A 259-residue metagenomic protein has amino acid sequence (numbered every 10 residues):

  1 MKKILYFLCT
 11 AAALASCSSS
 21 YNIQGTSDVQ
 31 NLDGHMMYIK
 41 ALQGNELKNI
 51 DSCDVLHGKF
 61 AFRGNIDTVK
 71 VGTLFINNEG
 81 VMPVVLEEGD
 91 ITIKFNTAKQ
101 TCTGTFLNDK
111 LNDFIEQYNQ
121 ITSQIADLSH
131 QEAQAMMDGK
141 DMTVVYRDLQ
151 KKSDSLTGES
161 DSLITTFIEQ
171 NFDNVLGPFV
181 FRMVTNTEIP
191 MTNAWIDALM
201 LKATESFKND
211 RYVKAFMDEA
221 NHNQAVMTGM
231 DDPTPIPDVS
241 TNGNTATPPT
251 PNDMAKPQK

Functional and structural regions predicted by a protein language model:
M1-S27: Bacterial Sec-dependent N-terminal signal peptides
C17-S155, S160-D161: A non-transmembrane, solvent-exposed segment enriched in polar/low-complexity residues
I125, E132, G139, S160-L163 (+4 more regions): Leucine-rich amphipathic alpha-helices with coiled-coil/heptad-repeat character
S153-F172, P190-W195: Amphipathic alpha-helical coiled-coil segments
E169, L176-K259: Charged, long alpha-helical assembly modules
